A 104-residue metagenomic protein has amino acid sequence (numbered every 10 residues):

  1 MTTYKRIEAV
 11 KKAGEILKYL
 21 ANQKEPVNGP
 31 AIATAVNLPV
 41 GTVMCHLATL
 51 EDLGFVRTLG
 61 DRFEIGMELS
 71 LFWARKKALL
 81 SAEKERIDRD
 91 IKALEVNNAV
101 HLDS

Functional and structural regions predicted by a protein language model:
T2-R6, K76, L80: Alpha-helix initiation/capping motif
Y4-S70: N-terminal helix-turn-helix
L71-R75: Short, charged/polar, Gly/Pro-enriched secondary-structure boundary elements
K77-S104: Amphipathic alpha-helical dimerization/coiled-coil segments that flank or bridge DNA-binding/regulatory modules
